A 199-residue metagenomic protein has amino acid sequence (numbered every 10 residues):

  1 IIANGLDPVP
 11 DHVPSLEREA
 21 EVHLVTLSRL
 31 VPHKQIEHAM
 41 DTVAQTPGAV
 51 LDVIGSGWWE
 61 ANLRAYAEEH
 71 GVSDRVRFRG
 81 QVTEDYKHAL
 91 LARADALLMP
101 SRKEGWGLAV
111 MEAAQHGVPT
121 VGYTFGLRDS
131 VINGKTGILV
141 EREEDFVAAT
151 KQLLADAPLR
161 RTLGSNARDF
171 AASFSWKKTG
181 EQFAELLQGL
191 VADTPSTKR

Functional and structural regions predicted by a protein language model:
G5: Carbohydrate-associated surface elements
L16-K34, M40-T46, D52: Conserved donor-binding/catalytic core segment of Leloir-type glycosyltransferases
R64-V82: Nucleotide-activated donor-binding/catalytic signature segment of Leloir-type glycosyltransferases, i.e., the conserved
Q81-V82, A89-A94: Short alpha-helical donor nucleotide-sugar binding micro-motif in glycosyltransferases
R102: Aromatic "clamp/platform" in nucleotide-sugar-dependent glycosyltransferases that forms part of the donor/acceptor
V110, P119-G122: Short hydrophobic beta-strand element within catalytic cores of glycosyltransferases and related nucleotide-activated
N133-E144, Q152-P158: Conserved acidic donor-binding segment of nucleotide-sugar-dependent glycosyltransferases
L159-S173, Q182-E185, G189: A short, well-ordered alpha-helix in the C-terminal region of glycosyltransferases
